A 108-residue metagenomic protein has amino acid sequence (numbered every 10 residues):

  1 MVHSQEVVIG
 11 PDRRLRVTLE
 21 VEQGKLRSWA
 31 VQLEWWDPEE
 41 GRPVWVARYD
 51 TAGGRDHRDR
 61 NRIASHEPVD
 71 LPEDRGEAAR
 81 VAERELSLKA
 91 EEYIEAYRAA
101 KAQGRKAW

Functional and structural regions predicted by a protein language model:
M1, L15-T18, D50, R60-A64 (+2 more regions): Small/flexible residues
M1-E39: Negatively charged, low-complexity tracts enriched in Asp/Glu with abundant Ser/Thr
E6-G10, G24, H57, N61 (+2 more regions): Amphipathic, alpha-helical segments enriched in basic
G10-D12, Y49, Y97: Compositionally biased, intrinsically disordered low-complexity segments
D12, L26, R55-D56, K106: Compositionally biased, intrinsically disordered low-complexity regions
S28-P68: A short, structured beta-strand/loop element
N61-W108: Acidic, low-complexity intrinsically disordered segments
